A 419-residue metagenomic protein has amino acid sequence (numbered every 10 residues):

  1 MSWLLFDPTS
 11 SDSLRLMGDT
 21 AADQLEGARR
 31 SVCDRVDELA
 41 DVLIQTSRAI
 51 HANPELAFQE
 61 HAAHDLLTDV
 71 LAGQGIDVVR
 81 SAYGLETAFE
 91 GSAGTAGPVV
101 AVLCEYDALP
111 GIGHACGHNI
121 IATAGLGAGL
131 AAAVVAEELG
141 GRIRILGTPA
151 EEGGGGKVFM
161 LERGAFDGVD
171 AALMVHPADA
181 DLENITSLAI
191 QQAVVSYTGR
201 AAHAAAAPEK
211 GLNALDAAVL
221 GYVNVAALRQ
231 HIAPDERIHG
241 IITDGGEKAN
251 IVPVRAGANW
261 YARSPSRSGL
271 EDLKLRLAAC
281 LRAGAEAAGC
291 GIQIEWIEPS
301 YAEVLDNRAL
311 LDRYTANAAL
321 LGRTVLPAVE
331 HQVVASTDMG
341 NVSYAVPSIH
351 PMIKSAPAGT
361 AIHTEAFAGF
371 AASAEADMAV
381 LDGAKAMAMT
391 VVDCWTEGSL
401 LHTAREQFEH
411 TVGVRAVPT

Functional and structural regions predicted by a protein language model:
W3-R142: Acidic/His- and Gly-rich active-site-bordering loop/insert found across diverse amide/peptide-bond hydrolases
A21, I241-T243, Q293-E303, L401-P418: Short, highly charged C-terminal tails/helix-capping segments
S31, R35, L39, Q45-A49 (+9 more regions): Generic non-transmembrane alpha-helical segments
I50, G91, V102, H118 (+8 more regions): Divalent metal-coordination and catalytic microenvironments
A108, I112-G154, Q191-Y197, A204-L228 (+2 more regions): Alpha-helical metal-binding/catalytic segments enriched in His/Glu/Asp
L126-L188, H402: Acidic/histidine-rich catalytic neighborhood of metal-dependent amide-processing enzymes
L161, G168-A318, Q332-G340: Midchain, well-structured core segments that form catalytic/ion-binding scaffolds
P327-A386, T390-C394, G398, H402-T419: Zn-dependent metallopeptidase/amidohydrolase metal-coordination segment
